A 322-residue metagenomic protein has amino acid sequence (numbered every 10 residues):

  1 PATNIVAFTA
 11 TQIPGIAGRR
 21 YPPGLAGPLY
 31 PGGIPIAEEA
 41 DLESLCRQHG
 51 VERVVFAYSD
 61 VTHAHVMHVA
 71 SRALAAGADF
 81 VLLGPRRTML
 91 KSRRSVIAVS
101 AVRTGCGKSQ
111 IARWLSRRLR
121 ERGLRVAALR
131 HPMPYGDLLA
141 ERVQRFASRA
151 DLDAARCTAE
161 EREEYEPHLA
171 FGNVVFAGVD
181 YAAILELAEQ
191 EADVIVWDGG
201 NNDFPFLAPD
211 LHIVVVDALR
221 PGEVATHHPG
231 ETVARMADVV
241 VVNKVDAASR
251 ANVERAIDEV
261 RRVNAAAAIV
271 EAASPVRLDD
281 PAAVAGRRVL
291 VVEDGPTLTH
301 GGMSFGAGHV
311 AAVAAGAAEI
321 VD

Functional and structural regions predicted by a protein language model:
P1-A2: Glycine-rich adenosine-cofactor-binding loop
I5-F8, G27-P28, G316-D322: Short beta-strand elements in bilobed, periplasmic/extracellular small-molecule ligand-binding domains
G15-G18, A285-G286: A glycine-biased structural micro-motif
A17-P85: Phosphate-bearing ligand-interacting subdomains that bind or position ATP/ADP/UDP/GDP/NAD(P) or nucleotide-linked
A75-L90, E223-V224, A268-A272: Short, acidic/small-residue loops that bind anionic groups at enzyme active sites
P85-S95, A183-E186: A short, basic/flexible loop-to-alpha-helix module at the beginning of a structural domain
I97-S100, Q110, R117-V241, V245-R261 (+2 more regions): Flexible phosphate-sensing "switch/lid" loops adjacent to ATP/NTP-binding sites across phosphate-transfer
C106-G107: Conserved glycine(s) of the Walker
